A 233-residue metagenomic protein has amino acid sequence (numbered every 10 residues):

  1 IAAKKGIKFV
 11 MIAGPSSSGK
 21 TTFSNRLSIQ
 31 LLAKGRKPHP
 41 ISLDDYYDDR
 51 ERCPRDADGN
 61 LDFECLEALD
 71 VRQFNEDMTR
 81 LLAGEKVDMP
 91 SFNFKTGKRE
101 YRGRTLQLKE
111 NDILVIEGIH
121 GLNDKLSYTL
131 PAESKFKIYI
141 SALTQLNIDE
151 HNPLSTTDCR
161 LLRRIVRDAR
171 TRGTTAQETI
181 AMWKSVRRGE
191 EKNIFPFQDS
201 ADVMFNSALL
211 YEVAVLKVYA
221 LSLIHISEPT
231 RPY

Functional and structural regions predicted by a protein language model:
V10-I12: Hydrophobic anchor at the beta1->P-loop junction of P-loop NTPases
S17: Walker A (P-loop) phosphate-binding loop of P-loop NTPases
K20: Conserved lysine of the Walker
F23, L27: Hydrophobic positions on the alpha1 helix immediately C-terminal to the Walker A/P-loop
K34-E51: Short beta-strand-centered segment that lines the nucleotide-binding/catalytic pocket of NTP-utilizing
C53-F94: Conserved nucleotide-sensing/catalytic segment adjacent to the nucleotide-binding pocket in NTP-handling enzymes
G118-R163, E191-S200, K217: ATP-dependent NMP and nucleoside kinases share a basic, alpha-helical "lid"
H225-Y233: Single conserved hydrophobic/aromatic residue that forms the stacking wall/gate of nucleotide- or nucleobase-binding
